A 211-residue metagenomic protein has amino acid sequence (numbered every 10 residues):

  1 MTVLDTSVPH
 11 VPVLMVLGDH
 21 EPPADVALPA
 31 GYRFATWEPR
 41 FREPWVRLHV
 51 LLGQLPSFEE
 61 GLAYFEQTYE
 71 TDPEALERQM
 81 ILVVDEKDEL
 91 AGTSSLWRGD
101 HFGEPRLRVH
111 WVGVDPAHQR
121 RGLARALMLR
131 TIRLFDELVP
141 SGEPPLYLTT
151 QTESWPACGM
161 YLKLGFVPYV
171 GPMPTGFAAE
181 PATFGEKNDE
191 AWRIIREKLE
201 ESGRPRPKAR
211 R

Functional and structural regions predicted by a protein language model:
M1-A30, E38: Acyl-donor-binding surface of acyltransferase catalytic domains
R33-W45: A short beta-loop-alpha structural element at the N-terminal edge of CoA-dependent acyl/N-acetyltransferase catalytic
W37, V112-V114, T150: Hydrophobic adenine-recognition pocket in adenosine-nucleotide-binding enzymes
V50-G113: A conserved beta-strand-loop-helix scaffold within acyl/acetyltransferase catalytic domains
W111-V114, R120-E137, G159-K163: Conserved acetyl-CoA-binding loop-helix of GNAT-fold acetyltransferases
F135-T150: Conserved GNAT acetyl-CoA-binding A-motif
L146-C158, P174-G185: Conserved beta-strand-loop-alpha-helix junction that forms the acyl-donor binding cleft
E180-R211: Acidic/histidine-enriched, glycine/proline-rich intrinsically disordered or flexible terminal extensions
